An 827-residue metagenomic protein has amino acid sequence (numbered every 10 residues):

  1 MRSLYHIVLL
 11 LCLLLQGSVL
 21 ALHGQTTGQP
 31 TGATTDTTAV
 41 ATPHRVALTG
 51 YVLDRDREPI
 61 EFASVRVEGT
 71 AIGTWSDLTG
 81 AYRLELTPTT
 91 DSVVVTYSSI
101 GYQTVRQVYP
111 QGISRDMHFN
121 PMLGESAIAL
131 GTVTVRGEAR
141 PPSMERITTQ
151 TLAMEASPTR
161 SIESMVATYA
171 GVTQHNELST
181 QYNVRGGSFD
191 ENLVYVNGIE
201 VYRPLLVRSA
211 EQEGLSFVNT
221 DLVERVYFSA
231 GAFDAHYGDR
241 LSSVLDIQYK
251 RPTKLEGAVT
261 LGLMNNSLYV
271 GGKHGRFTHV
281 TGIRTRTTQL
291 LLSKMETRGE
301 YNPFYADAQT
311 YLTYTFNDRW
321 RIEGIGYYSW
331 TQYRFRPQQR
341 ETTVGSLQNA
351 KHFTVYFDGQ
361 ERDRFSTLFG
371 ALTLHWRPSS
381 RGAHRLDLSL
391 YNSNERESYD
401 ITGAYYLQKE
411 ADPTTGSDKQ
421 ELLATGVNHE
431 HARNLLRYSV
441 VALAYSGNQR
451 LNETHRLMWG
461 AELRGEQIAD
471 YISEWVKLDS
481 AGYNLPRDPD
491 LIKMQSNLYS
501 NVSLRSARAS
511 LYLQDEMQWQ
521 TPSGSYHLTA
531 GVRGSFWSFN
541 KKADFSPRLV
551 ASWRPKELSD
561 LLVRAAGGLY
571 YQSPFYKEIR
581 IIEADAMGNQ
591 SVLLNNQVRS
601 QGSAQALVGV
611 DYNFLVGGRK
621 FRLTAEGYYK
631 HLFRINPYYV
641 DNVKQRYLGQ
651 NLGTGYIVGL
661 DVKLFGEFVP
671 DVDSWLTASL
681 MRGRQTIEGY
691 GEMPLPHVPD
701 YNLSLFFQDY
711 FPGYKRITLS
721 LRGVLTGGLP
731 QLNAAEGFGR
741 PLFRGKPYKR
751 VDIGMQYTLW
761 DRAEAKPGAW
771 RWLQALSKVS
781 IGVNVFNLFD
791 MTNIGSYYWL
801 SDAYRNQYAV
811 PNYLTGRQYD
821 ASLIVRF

Functional and structural regions predicted by a protein language model:
T26-R45, T49-D56, A63-E68, T96-Q103 (+4 more regions): Short, acidic, small-residue-rich periplasmic hinge/interaction motif at the N-terminus of Gram-negative outer-membrane
W75, A81, G101-Q103, Y109 (+5 more regions): Periplasmic N-terminal accessory/gating domains of Gram-negative outer-membrane beta-barrel systems
A258, M264-T285, R298-P337, E361-L386 (+1 more regions): Transmembrane beta-barrel wall of Gram-negative outer-membrane proteins
T315-W330, Q360-N540, T624-G627, W675: Face-selective signature of the C-terminal outer-membrane beta-barrel domain
R385-L390, E395-E397, Q597-N651, Y656 (+1 more regions): Membrane-embedded beta-barrel scaffold of Gram-negative outer-membrane proteins
W519-G524, Y628-H631, L648-N733, I824-R826: Gram-negative outer-membrane beta-barrel transporters
K556-A606, G627-Y647, R722-E736, T792-Y797: Surface-exposed extracellular loop regions of Gram-negative outer-membrane beta-barrel proteins, predominantly
V724-L732, Y757-F827: C-terminal beta-signal and adjacent terminal beta-strands/loops of Gram-negative outer-membrane beta-barrel proteins
